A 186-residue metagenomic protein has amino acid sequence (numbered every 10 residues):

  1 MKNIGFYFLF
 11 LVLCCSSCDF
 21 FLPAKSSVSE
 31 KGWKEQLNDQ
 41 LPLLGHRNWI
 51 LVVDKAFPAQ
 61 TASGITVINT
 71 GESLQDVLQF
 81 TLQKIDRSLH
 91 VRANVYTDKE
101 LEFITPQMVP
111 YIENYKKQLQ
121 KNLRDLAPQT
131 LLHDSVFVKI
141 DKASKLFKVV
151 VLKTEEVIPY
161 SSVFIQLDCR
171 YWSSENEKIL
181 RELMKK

Functional and structural regions predicted by a protein language model:
I4-C14: Sec-dependent N-terminal signal peptides
K25-E30, S73: Short, flexible loop segments at the rims of nucleotide/cofactor-binding pockets, characterized by
W33, G45-N48, V52-I85, K178-L180: Conserved mixed alpha/beta catalytic, RNA-binding, or beta-rich assembly cores of soluble enzyme, regulatory
N48-L51, I65-T66, R92-Y96, Q129-T130 (+2 more regions): Structural motif
H90-Y111: Ordered, amphipathic secondary-structure segments that act as subunit-interaction surfaces in large macromolecular
M108-K186: Glycine-rich, aromatic-bearing surface loops/beta-hairpins
